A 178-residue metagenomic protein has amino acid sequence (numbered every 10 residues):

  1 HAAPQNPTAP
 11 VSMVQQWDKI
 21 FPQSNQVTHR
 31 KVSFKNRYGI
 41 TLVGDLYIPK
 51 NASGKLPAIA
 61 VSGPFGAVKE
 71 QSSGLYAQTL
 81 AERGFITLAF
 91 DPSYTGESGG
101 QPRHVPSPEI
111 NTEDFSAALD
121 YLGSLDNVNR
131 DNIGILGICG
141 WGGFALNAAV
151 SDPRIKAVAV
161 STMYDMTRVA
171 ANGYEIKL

Functional and structural regions predicted by a protein language model:
A9-G54: N-terminal cap/lid segment of alpha/beta-hydrolase-fold proteins
G54-P64: Short beta-strand element of the alpha/beta-hydrolase
G66-Q78, P92: The serine-hydrolase catalytic nucleophile loop
T79-G99: Conserved alpha/beta-hydrolase
V105-D126: Alpha/beta-hydrolase active-site loop
D126-C139: Alpha/beta-hydrolase fold nucleophile elbow
G137-N147: Glycine-rich nucleophile elbow surrounding the catalytic serine of serine-hydrolase chemistry
L146-L178: Alpha/beta-hydrolase-fold enzymes
